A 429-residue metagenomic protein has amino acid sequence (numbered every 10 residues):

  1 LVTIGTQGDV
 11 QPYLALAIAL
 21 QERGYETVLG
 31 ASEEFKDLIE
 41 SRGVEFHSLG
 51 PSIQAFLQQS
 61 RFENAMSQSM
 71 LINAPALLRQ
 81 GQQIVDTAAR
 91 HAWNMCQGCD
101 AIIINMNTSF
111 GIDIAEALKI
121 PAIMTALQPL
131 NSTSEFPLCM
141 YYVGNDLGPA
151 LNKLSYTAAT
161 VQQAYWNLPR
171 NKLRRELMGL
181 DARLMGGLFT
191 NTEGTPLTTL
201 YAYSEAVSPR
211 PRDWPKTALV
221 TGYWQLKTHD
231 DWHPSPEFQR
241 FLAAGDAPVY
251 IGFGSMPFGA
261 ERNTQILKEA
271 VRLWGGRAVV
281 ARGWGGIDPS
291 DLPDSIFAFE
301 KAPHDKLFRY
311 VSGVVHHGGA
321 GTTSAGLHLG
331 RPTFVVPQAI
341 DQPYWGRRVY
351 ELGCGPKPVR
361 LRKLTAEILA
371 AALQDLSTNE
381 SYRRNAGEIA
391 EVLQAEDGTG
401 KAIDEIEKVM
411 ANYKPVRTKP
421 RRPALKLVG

Functional and structural regions predicted by a protein language model:
L1, A101-I104, F299-R348: A donor-sugar binding/catalytic signature common to diverse glycosyltransferases and related nucleotide-sugar
L1-H47: N-terminal subdomain of nucleotide-sugar transferases
E22, S32-P248, S255, E261-G276 (+2 more regions): Nucleotide-sugar-dependent glycosyltransferase catalytic domains
H47-A55, T125-L127, G318, V335-A339 (+1 more regions): Short beta->alpha connector loops at strand-helix junctions that form conserved, small/polar/Pro-enriched
S255, T264-E300: Catalytic donor nucleotide-activated moiety binding site of glycosyltransferases and closely related
I340-A372: Change "using UDP/GDP/dTDP sugars" to "using nucleotide sugars
A366-G429: C-terminal amphipathic helix plus adjacent low-complexity, charged tail appended to glycosyltransferase catalytic
